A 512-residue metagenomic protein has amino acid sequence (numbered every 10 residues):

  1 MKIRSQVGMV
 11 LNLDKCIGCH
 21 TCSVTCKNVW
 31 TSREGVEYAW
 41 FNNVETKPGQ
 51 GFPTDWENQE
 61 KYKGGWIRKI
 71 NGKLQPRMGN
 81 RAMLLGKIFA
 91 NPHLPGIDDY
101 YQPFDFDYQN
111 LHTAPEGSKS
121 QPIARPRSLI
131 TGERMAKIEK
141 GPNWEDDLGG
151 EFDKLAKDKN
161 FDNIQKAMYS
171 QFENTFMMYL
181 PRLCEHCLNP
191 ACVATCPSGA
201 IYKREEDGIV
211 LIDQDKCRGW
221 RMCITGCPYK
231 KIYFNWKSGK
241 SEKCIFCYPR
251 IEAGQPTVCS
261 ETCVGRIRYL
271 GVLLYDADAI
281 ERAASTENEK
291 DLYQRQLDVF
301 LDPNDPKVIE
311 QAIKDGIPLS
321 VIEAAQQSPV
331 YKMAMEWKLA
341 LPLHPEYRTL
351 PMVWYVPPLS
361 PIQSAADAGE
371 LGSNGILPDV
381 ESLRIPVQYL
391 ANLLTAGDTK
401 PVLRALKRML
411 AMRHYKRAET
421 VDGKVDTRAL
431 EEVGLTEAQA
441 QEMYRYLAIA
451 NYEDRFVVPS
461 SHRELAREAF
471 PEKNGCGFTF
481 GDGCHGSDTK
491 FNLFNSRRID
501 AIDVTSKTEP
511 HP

Functional and structural regions predicted by a protein language model:
M1-P512: Non-ligating segments of multi-cofactor redox enzymes
